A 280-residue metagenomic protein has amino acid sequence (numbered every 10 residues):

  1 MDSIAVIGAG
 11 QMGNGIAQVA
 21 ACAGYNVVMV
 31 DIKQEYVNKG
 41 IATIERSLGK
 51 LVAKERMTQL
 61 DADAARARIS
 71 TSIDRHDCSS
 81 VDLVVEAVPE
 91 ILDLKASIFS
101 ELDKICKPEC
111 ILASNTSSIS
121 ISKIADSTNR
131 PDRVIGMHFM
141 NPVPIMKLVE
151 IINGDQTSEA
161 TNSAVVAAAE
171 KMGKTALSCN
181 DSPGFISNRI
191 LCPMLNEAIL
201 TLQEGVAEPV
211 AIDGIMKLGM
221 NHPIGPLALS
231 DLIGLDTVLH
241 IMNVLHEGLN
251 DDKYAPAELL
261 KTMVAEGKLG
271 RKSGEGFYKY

Functional and structural regions predicted by a protein language model:
M1-K50, K54: NAD(P)+-binding Rossmann beta1-loop-alpha1 motif at the extreme N-terminus of oxidoreductases
D2, A23-Y25, E159, S163 (+3 more regions): NAD(P)-dependent Rossmann-like dehydrogenase/reductase catalytic/cofactor-binding core
I7, V30, S72, A87 (+3 more regions): Structural motif
G13-G15, K95, S117-I121: Short glycine/serine/threonine-rich phosphate/pyrophosphate-binding segments that cradle anionic phosphate groups
A21, M29, A65-L83, A167-G173 (+1 more regions): Amphipathic alpha-helical segments at domain termini/boundaries
Y25, S79, P142-I152, P223-I224 (+1 more regions): Acidic/polar active-site rim loop that often engages polyanionic ligands
Y36, K50-I111, I119: Rossmann-like NAD(P)-binding element
I111-N180, N188-R189: Rossmann-fold dinucleotide-binding core
